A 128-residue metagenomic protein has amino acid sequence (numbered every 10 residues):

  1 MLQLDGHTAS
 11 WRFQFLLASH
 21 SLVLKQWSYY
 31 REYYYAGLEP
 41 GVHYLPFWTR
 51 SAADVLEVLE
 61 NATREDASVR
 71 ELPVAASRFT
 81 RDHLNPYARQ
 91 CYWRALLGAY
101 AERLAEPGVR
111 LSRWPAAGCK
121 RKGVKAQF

Functional and structural regions predicted by a protein language model:
M1-F128: Catalytic binding pocket for nucleotide-activated donors in carbohydrate/polymer assembly enzymes
